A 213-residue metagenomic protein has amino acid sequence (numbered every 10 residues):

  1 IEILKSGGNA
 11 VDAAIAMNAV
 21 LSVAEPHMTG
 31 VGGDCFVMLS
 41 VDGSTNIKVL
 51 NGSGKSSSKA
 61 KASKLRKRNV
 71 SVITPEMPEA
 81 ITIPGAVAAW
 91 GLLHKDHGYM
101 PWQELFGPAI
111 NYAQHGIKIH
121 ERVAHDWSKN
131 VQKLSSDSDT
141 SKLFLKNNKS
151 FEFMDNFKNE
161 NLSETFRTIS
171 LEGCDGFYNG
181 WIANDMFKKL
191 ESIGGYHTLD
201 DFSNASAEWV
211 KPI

Functional and structural regions predicted by a protein language model:
E2-S6, A10-E172, F177-I213: Noncatalytic scaffold domains of N-terminal-nucleophile
